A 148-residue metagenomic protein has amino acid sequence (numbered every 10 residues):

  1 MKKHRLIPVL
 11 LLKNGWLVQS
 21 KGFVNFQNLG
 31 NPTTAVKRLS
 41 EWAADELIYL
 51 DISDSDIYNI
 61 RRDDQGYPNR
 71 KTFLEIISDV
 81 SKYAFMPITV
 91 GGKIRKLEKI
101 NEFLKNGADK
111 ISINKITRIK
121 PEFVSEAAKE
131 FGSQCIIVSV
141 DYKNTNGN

Functional and structural regions predicted by a protein language model:
H4-L10, Q19, L47-Y49, I88-G92 (+2 more regions): Hydrophobic faces of well-ordered beta-strands that scaffold small-molecule active sites in alpha/beta enzyme cores
L12-A35, P87-I94, K143-N148: Active-site mouth loops of central-metabolism enzymes
L12-V18, L104-N148: Conserved anion-binding
K21-Q27, D54-I57, R62-Y67, N148: Short glycine-enriched, charge-decorated loop/helix-capping segments at active-site entrances that position
T34-L50: Catalytic domains of carbohydrate-active enzymes, especially glycoside hydrolases
R38-W42, V80, F103, A127: Generic structural signal for hydrophobic
Y58-T89, S125-Y142: Alpha-helix-loop-beta-strand connector modules within alpha/beta enzyme cores
E75, D79-I111: Catalytic cores of alpha/beta
